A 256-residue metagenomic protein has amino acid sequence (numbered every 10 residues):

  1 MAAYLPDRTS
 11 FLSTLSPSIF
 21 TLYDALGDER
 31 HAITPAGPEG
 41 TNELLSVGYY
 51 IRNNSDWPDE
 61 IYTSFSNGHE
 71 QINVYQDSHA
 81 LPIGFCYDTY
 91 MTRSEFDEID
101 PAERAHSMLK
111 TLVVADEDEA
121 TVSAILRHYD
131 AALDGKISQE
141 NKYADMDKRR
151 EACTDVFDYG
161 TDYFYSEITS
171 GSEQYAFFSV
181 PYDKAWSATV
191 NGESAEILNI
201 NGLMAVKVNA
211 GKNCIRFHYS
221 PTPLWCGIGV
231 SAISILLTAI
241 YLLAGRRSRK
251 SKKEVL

Functional and structural regions predicted by a protein language model:
M1, W57-D59, P82, A205 (+1 more regions): Flexible loop/turn segments at secondary-structure boundaries
M1-L44, A80-S138, K142-D145, D183: Extracytoplasmic/lumenal acceptor-recognition loop(s) of multi-pass membrane glycoenzymes
P6-F11, G68-E70, T92-D97, K184-S187 (+2 more regions): Short, low-complexity, polar/charged sequence segments that are solvent-exposed and flexible
A25-N67, I72, Q76-S78: Periplasmic/luminal catalytic loop of GT-C fold multi-pass membrane glycosyltransferases that transfer sugars from
Y49-I51, I72-C86, L112-V113, Y175-F177 (+2 more regions): Ordered hydrophobic segments in well-structured contexts
P58-E60, L81-G84, E173-A176, W186-S187: Short, surface-exposed beta-strand/loop "edge" segments at domain boundaries and coil↔beta transitions
D59-E98, G211: C-terminal, active-site-flanking charged/polar segments
E119-L256: Active-site-proximal, structured, solvent-exposed surfaces of multi-pass membrane proteins that position macromolecular
